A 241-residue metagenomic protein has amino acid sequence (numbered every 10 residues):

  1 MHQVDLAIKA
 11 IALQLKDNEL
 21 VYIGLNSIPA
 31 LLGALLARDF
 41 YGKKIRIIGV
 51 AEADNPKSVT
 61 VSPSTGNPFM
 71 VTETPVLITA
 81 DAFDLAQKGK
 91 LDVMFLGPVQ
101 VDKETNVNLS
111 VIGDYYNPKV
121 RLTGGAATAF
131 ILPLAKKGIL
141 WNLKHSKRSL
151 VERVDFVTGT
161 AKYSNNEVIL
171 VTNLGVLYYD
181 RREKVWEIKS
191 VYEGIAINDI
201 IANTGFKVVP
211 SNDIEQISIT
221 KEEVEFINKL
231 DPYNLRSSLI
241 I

Functional and structural regions predicted by a protein language model:
M1-T72: N-terminal active-site beta-alpha-beta segment that forms phosphate/nucleotide-binding and substrate-recognition loops
K9-A12, N198-I201, V224-D231: Generic detector of well-ordered alpha-helical segments enriched in charged/polar residues, highlighting helical
L15, E19, A37-I45, I139-N142 (+2 more regions): Structural signal for hydrophobic packing residues in well-ordered secondary-structure cores of soluble enzyme domains
I45-R46, I131-P133, P210, P232-L235: Short, intrinsically disordered/low-complexity patches at protein termini and at juxtamembrane boundaries
G49, I131, E225-K229: Alpha-helix boundary/capping detector
T60-E222: Conserved phosphate- and dinucleotide-binding cores of soluble alpha/beta proteins, encompassing both enzyme active
D213-I241: Acidic/aromatic/glycine-rich contiguous surface patches that form carbohydrate-binding/processing clefts and analogous
